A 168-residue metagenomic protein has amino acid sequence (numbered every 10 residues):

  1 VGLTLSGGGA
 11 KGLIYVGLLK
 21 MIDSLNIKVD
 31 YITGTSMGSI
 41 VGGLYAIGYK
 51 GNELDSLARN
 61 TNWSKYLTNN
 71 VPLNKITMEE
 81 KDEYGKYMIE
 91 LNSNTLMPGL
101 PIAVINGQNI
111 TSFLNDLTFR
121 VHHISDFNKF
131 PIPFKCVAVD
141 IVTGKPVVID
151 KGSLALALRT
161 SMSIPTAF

Functional and structural regions predicted by a protein language model:
V1-T35, G43-F168: Patatin-like phospholipase
